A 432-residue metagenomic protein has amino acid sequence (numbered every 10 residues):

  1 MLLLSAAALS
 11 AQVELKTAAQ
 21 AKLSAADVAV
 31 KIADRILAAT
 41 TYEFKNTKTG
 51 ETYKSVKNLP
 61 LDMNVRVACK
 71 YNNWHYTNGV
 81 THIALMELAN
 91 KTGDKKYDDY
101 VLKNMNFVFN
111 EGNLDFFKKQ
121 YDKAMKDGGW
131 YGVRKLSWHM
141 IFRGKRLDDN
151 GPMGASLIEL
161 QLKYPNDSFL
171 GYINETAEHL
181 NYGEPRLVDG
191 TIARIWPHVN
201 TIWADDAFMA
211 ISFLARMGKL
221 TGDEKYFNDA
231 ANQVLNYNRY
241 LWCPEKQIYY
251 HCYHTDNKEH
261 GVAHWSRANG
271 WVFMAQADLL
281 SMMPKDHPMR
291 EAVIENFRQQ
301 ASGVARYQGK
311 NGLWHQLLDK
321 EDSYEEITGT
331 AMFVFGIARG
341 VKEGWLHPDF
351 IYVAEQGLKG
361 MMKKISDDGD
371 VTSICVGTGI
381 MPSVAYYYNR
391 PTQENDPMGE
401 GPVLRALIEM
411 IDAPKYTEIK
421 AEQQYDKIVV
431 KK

Functional and structural regions predicted by a protein language model:
M1-E14, A19: Bacterial Sec-dependent N-terminal signal peptides
S5-A7, L280, I411: Residue-level signal for alpha-helical transmembrane segments in multi-pass membrane proteins
E14-Y76, K91-D98, K103-D148, G154 (+5 more regions): CBM-like carbohydrate-recognition segments
D98-L102, N110-Y253, D368: Extended ligand-binding groove/face enriched in aromatic
A204-Q316, S323-V334, L346-G379, S383 (+3 more regions): Extended ligand-binding clefts on enzyme/binding-domain cores
